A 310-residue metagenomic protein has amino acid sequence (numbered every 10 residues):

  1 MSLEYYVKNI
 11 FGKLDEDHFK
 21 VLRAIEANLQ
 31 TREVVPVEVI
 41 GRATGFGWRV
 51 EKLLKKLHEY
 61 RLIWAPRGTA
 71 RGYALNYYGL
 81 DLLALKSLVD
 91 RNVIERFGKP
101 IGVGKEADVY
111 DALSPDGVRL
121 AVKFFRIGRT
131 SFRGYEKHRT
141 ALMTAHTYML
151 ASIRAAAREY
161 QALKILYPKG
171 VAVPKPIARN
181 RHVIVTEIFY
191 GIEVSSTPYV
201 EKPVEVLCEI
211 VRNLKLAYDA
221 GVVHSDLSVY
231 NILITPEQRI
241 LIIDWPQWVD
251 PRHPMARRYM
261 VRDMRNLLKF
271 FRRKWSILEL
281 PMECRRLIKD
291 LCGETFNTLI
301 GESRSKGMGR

Functional and structural regions predicted by a protein language model:
Y5-N9, W48-R49, Y60-W64, D81-I192: Conserved ATP-binding subdomain of kinase catalytic cores across diverse folds
F11-H18, G68-S87: Short, cationic-aromatic polyanion-contact patches
K13-A43: Short amphipathic alpha-helical interface segments
I40, V50-R61, A217: Basic amphipathic alpha-helical segments that dock to polyanions
I40-G47, L150-V173, S195-I232, P236 (+2 more regions): Conserved kinase catalytic-core helix
K55-E59, G68, E237: Residue-level detection of the helix-turn-helix DNA-binding "recognition helix"
W64-A65, S225: Short beta-strand "wing" residues that participate in macromolecule-binding interfaces
Y218-H224, T235-R310: C-lobe/activation-segment region of protein kinase-like
